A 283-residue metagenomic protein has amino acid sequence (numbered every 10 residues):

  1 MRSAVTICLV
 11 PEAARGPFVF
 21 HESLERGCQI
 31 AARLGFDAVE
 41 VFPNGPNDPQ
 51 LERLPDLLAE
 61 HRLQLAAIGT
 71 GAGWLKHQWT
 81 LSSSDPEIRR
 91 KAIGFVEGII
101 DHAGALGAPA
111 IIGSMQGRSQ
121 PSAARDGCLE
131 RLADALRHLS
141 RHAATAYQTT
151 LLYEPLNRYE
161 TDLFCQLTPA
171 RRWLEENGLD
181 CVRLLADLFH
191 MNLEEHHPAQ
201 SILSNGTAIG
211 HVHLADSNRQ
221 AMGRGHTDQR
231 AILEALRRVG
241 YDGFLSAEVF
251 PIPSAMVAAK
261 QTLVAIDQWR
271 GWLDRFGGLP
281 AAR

Functional and structural regions predicted by a protein language model:
M1-G104, L263-R283: N-terminal pre-domain/capping segments
S3-I7, V39-V41, L65-T70, A110-I112 (+4 more regions): Hydrophobic faces of well-ordered beta-strands that scaffold small-molecule active sites in alpha/beta enzyme cores
L9-P11, P43-G45, G71-A72, Q116-S119 (+4 more regions): Active-site-proximal loop/turn and secondary-structure-junction residues that shape catalytic pockets, frequently
P11-H21, S82-E87, A123, F164 (+6 more regions): Gly/Pro-rich active-site loop or hairpin
A13-R15, G73-Q78, R118, E160 (+3 more regions): Flexible glycine/acidic-rich beta-alpha junction loops that bind and position SAM and/or redox cofactors in anaerobic
E22, W79-R183, D274-P280: Active-site acidic/histidine proton-transfer and metal-coordination neighborhood in alpha/beta enzyme cores
C28-R33, D48-T70, G98-G107, S140-Y147 (+3 more regions): Acidic (Asp/Glu)-rich catalytic clusters
A31, V39, L58, A92 (+6 more regions): Conserved, mostly hydrophobic/aromatic
